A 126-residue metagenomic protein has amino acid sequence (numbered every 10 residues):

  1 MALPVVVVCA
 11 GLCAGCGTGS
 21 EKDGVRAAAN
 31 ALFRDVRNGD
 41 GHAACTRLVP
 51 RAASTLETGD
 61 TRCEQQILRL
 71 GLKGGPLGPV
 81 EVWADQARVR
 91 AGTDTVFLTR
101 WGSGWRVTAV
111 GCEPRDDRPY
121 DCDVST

Functional and structural regions predicted by a protein language model:
M1-C16: Sec-dependent bacterial lipoprotein signal peptides
V5, G17, F33, A52: Generic anion/oxyanion-binding catalytic loop in active/binding sites
V7-A10, G39, E57, R106 (+1 more regions): Processing junctions and N-termini across compartments
A14, H42, V96: Glycine-centered loop/turn positions within well-structured domains that cap or flank conserved ligand/cofactor-binding
G17-D23, L56-G102, A109-T126: Surface-exposed, charged secondary-structure patches
D23-G39: Short, aromatic-enriched amphipathic alpha-helices that serve as compact interaction elements
D35, R47, Q66, L70: Residues that form generic nucleotide/phosphate-binding pockets
G39-A53: Short, well-ordered alpha-helical segments enriched in acidic and aromatic residues
